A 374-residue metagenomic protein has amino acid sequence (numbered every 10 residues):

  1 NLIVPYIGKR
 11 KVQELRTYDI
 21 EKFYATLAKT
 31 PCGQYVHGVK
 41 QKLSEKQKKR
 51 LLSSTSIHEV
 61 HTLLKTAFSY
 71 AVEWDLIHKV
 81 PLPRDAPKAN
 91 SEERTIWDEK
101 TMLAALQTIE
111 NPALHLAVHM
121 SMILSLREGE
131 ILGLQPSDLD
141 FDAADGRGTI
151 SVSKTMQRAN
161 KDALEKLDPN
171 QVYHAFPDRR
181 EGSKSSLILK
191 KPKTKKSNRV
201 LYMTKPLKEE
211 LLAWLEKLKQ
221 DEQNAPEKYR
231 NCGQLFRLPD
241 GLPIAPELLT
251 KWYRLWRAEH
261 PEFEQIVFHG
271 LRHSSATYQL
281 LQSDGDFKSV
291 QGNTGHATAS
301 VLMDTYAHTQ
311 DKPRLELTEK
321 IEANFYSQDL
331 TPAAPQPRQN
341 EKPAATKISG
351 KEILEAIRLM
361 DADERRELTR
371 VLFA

Functional and structural regions predicted by a protein language model:
L2, R10-Y18, K22, K29-R84 (+1 more regions): N-terminal DNA-binding recognition helix of tyrosine site-specific recombinases/integrases
Y6, K22-F23, E73-L106, P239-D240: Flexible interdomain linker/hinge and immediately adjacent N-terminus of the catalytic tyrosine-recombinase domain
Y18, Y35-K46, K88-L114, I123-L126 (+3 more regions): Long, amphipathic, Lys/Arg-enriched alpha-helical "connector/arm" segment
C32-V36, Q107, N111-P112, L124 (+3 more regions): Short, basic (Lys/Arg/His-rich) helix/loop patches that form interaction surfaces in the mid-to-C-terminal regions
S69-V80, H119-N170, K288: Short, charged phosphate-coordinating catalytic segments
K88-A89, I96, R147, K154-R158 (+1 more regions): Catalytic-site neighborhood detector that most strongly recognizes the C-terminal catalytic loop/helix of tyrosine
D138-G146, D284-A307, A334-P337: Short, polar N-cap/turn motifs at the start of nucleic acid-interacting alpha helices
F141-A144, K154-N198, L207, E319-A374: C-terminal secondary-structure termini that scaffold catalytic or DNA-interacting sites
